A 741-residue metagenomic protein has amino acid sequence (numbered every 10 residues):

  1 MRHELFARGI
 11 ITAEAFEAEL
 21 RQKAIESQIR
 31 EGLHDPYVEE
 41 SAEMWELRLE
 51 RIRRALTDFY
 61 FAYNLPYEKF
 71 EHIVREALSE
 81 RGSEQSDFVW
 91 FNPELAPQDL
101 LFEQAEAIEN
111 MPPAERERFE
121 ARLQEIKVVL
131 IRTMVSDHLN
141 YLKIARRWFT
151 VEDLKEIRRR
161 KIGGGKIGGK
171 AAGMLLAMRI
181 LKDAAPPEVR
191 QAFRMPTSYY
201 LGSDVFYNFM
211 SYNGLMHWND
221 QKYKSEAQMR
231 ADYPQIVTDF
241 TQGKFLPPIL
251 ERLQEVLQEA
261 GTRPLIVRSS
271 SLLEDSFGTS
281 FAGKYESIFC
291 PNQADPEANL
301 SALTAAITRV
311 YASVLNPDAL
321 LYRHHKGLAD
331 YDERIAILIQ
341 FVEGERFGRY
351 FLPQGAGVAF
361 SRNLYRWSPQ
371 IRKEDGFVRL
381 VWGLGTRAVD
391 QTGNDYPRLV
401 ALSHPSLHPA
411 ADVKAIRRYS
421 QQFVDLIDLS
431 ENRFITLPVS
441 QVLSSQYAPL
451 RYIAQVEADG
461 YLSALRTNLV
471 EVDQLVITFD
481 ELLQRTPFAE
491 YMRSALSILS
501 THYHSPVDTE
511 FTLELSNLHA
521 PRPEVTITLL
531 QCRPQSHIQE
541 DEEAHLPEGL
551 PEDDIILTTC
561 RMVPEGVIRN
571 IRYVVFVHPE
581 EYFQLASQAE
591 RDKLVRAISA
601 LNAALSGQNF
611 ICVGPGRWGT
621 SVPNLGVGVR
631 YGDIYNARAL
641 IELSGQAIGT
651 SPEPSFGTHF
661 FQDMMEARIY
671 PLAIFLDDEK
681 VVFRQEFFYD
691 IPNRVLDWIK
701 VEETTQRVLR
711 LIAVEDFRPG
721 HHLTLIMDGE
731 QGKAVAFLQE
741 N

Functional and structural regions predicted by a protein language model:
M1-V151, R160, V314, Q370 (+2 more regions): Long, compositionally biased, glycine/small-hydrophobic-enriched stretches that function as flexible linkers, tethers
A121-E125, V135-E188, T241-G645, T650 (+5 more regions): Conserved mixed alpha/beta core segments that line enzyme active sites in large multi-domain catalysts
L176, V205, Q235-I236, K284: A general alpha-helix detector
M178-D183, F206-N213: Short active-site loop/helix that positions an aromatic residue
P187-M195: An N-terminal structural lobe/cap that precedes and organizes the functional/catalytic core across diverse proteins
S198: Conserved, mostly hydrophobic/aromatic
L201-S203: Short loop-to-beta-strand entry elements in the cores of soluble alpha/beta enzymes
L215-D239: N-terminal leader/propeptide and maturation segments of large enzyme subunits in energy/redox metabolism and hydrolases
